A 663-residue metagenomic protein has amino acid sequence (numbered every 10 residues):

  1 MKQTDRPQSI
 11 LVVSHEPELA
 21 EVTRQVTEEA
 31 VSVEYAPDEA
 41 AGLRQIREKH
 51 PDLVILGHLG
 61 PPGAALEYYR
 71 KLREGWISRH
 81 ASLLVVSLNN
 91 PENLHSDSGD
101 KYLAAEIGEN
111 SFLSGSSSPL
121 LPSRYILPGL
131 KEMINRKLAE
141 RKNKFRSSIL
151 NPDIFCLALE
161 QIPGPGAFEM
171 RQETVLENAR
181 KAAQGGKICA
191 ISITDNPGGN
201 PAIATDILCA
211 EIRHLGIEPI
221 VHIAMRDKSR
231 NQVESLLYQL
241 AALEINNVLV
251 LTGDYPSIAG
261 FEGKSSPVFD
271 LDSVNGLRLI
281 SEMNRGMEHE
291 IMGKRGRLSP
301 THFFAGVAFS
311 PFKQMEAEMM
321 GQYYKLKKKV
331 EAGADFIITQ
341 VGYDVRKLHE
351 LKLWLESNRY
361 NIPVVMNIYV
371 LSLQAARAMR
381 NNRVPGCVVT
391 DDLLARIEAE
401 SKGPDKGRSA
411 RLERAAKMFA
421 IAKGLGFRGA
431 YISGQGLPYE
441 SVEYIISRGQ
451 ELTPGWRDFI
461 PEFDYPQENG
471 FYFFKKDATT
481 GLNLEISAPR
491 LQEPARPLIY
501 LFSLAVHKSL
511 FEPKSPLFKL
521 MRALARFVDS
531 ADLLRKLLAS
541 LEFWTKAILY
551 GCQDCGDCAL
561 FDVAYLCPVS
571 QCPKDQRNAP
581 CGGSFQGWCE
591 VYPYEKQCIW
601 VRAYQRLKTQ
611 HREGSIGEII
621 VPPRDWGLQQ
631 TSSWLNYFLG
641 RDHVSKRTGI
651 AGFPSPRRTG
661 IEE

Functional and structural regions predicted by a protein language model:
H15, Y35-R44, A65: Helix N-cap/capping motif at the beta->alpha junctions
E16-Y35: Two-component/phosphorelay signaling modules centered on CheY-like receiver
P37, L84-M133: Output/docking surface of receiver
E39, D52-R79, S87-H95, D100: Conserved phosphotransfer microenvironments
K137-N151, E169, G253, P267-E316 (+3 more regions): Active-site pocket-lining/capping segments in soluble small-molecule metabolic enzymes
F155-P163, C189-I193, P219-I223, V248-V250 (+4 more regions): Hydrophobic faces of well-ordered beta-strands that scaffold small-molecule active sites in alpha/beta enzyme cores
C156, L538-E663: Metallocofactor- and cofactor-centric catalytic cores in central/energy metabolism, strongly enriched
G199-A210, R230-S235, Y255-G276, M287-E288 (+4 more regions): Active-site-adjacent beta->alpha loops and helix N-cap segments on the catalytic face of soluble alpha/beta enzymes
